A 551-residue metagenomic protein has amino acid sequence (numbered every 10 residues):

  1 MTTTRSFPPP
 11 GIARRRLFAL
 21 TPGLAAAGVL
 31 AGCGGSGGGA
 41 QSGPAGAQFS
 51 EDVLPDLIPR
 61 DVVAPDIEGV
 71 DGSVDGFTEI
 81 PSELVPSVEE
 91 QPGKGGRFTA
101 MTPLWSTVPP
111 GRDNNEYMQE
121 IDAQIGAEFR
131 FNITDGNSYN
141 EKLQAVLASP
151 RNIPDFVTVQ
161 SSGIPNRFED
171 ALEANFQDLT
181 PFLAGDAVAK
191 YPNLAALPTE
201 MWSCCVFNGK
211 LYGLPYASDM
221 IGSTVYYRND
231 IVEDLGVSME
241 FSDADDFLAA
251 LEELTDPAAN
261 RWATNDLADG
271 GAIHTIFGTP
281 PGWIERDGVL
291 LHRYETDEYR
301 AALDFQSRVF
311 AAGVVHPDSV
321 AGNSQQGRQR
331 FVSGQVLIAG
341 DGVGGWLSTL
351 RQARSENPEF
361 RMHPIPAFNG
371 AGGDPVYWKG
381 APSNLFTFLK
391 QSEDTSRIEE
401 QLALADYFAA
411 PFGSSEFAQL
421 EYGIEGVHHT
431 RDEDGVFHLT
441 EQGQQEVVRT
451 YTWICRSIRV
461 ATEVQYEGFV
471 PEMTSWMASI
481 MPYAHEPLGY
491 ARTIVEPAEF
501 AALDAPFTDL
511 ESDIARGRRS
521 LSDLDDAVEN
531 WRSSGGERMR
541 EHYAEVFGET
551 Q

Functional and structural regions predicted by a protein language model:
M1-I12, P22-A31: N-terminal secretory signal peptides
C33-S42: Bacterial lipoprotein signal-peptidase II cleavage site
D56-E83, P165-G222, H274-T275, T279-Q306 (+1 more regions): Hinge/lid segment of periplasmic solute-binding proteins
E68-D71, F77-S87, E399-D513, R518: Conserved small-residue motifs centered on glycine
K94-T107, A127-N132, F156, Y212 (+1 more regions): Short, well-ordered beta-strand elements
A123-P198, V206, D230-S242, D256 (+4 more regions): Extracytoplasmic "Venus flytrap"/periplasmic binding protein-like
V206-G270, E285-Q326, R330, K390-E400 (+3 more regions): Helix-loop-helix "hinge/cap" segment bordering the ligand-binding cleft or interdomain interface
G271-P280, S307-F310, V314-V447: Extracytoplasmic/periplasmic substrate-binding proteins
